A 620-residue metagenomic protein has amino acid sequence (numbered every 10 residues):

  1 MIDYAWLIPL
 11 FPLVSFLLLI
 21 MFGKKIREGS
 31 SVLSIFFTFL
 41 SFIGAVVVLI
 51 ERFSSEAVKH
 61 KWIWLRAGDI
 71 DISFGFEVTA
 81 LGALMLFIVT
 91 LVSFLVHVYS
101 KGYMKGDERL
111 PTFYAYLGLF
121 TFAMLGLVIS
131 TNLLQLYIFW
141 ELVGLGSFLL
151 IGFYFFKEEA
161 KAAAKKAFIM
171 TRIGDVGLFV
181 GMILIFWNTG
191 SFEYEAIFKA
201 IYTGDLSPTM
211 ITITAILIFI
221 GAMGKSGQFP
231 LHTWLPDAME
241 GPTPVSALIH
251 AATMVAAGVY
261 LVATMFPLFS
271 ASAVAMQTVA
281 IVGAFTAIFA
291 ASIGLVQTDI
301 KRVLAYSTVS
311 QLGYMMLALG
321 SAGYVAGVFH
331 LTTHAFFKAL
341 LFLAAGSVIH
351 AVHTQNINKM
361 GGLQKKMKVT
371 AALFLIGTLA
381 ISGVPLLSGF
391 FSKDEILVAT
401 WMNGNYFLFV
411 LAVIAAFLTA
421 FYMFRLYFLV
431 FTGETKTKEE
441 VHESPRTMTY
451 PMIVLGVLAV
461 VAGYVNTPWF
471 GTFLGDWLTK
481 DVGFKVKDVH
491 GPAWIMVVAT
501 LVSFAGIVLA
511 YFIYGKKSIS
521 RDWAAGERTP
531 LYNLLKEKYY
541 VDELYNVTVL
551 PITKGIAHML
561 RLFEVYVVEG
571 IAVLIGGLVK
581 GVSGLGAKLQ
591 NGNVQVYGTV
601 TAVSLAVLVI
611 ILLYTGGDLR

Functional and structural regions predicted by a protein language model:
M1-W6, L10, M21-A115, N188-P208 (+6 more regions): Transmembrane helix-loop-helix hairpins at membrane boundaries of multipass inner-membrane proteins
F36-I50, G174-L184, F374-I381, P451-W469 (+2 more regions): Hydrophobic alpha-helical membrane-insertion segments
V58-I70, E193-T203, E395-A399, W469-G491 (+1 more regions): Membrane-interfacial helical/loop segments at transmembrane boundaries in membrane proteins
D71-V89, P208-A222, L411-A416, K487-L509: Hydrophobic alpha-helical transmembrane segments
L95-L136, L145-T447, G456, Y464: Hydrophobic transmembrane alpha-helices and their helix-loop junctions in integral membrane proteins
K338, F417-F424, V502-D522: Hydrophobic alpha-helical membrane-embedded segments
H442-I507: Hard-cation-handling environments
F470-V498, F512-R620: Aromatic-capped, Gly/Pro-kinked transmembrane alpha-helices
